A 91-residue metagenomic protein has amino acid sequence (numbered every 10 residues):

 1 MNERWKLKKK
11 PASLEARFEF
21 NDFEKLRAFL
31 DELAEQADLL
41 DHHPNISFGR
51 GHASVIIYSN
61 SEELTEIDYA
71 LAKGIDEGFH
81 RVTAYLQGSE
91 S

Functional and structural regions predicted by a protein language model:
M1-S91: Charge-rich alpha-helical segments
